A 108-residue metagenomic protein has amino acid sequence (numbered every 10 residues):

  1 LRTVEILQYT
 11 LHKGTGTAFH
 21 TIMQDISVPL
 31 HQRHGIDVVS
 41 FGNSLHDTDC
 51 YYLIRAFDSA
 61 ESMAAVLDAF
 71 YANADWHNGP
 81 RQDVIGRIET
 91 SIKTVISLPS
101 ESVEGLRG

Functional and structural regions predicted by a protein language model:
R2-T3, G108: Well-ordered, non-transmembrane segments within structured domains
T3-Q8, F19, H31, C50-R55: Short, structured motif recognition centered on aromatic/hydrophobic residues
T10-I22: Short, surface-exposed ligand-recognition loops at beta-strand->loop->(often short) alpha-helix junctions that present
L11, I36, N43-T48, G86-G108: Long, low-complexity, Ser/Thr/Gly/Pro-rich intrinsically disordered segments that act as flexible linkers and assembly
G16, S62, S100-S102: Generic "edge-of-domain/loop-turn" microfeature
T21-V39, A56-V95: An amphipathic, aromatic/His-enriched active-site/gating alpha helix that lines ligand/cofactor pockets
D47-D49, E61-S62: A solvent-exposed, acidic/Ser-Thr-rich amphipathic alpha-helical stretch
